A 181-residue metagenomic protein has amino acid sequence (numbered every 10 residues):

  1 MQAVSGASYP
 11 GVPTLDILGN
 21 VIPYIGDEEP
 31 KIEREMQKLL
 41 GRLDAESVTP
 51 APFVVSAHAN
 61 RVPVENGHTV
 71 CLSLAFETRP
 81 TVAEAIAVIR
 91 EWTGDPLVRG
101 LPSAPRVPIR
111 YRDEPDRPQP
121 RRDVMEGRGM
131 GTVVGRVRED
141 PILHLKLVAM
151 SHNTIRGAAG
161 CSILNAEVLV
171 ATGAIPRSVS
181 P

Functional and structural regions predicted by a protein language model:
M1-L97: Active-site-lining helix/loop region of Rossmann-like oxidoreductase modules
S56-R61, N66-P181: C-terminal active-site/capping subdomain that shapes the small-molecule cofactor and substrate pocket of enzyme
